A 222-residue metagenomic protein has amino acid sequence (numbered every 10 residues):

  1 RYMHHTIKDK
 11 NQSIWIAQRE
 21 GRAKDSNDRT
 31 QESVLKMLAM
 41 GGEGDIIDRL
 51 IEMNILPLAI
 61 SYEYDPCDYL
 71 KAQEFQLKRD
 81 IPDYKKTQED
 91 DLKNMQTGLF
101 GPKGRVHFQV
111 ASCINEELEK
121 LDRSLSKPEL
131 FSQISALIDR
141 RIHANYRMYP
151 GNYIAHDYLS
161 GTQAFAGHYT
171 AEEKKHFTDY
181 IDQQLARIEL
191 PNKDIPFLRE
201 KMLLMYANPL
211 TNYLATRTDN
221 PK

Functional and structural regions predicted by a protein language model:
R1-I14, G21-K222: Membrane-interfacial terminal anchoring regions of lipid-handling membrane enzymes
